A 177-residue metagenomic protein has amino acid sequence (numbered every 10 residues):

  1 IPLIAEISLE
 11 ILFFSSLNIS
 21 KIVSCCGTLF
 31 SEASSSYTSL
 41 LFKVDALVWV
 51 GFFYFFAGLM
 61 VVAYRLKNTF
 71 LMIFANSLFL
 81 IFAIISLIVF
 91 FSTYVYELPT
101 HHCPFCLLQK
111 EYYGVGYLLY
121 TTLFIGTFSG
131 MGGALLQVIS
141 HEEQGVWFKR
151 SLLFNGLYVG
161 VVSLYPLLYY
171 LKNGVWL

Functional and structural regions predicted by a protein language model:
I1-L177: Secretory/periplasmic and organellar redox-cofactor proteins
